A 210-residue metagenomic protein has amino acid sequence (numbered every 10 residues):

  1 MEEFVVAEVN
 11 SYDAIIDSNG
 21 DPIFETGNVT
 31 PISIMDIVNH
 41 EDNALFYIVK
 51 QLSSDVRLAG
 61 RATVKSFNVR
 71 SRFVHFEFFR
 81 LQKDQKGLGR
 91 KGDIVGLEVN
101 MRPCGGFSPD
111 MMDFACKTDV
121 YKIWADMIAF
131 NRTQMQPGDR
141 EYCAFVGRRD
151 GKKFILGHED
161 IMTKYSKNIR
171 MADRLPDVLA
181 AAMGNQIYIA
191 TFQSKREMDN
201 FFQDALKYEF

Functional and structural regions predicted by a protein language model:
E3-V69, F73, R80, D84 (+5 more regions): ATP-dependent carboxylate/phosphate-activation module, predominantly the ATP-grasp catalytic core and closely related
I123-F210: Peripheral (often C-terminal) accessory segments that flank ATP-dependent C-N-forming ligase machineries
